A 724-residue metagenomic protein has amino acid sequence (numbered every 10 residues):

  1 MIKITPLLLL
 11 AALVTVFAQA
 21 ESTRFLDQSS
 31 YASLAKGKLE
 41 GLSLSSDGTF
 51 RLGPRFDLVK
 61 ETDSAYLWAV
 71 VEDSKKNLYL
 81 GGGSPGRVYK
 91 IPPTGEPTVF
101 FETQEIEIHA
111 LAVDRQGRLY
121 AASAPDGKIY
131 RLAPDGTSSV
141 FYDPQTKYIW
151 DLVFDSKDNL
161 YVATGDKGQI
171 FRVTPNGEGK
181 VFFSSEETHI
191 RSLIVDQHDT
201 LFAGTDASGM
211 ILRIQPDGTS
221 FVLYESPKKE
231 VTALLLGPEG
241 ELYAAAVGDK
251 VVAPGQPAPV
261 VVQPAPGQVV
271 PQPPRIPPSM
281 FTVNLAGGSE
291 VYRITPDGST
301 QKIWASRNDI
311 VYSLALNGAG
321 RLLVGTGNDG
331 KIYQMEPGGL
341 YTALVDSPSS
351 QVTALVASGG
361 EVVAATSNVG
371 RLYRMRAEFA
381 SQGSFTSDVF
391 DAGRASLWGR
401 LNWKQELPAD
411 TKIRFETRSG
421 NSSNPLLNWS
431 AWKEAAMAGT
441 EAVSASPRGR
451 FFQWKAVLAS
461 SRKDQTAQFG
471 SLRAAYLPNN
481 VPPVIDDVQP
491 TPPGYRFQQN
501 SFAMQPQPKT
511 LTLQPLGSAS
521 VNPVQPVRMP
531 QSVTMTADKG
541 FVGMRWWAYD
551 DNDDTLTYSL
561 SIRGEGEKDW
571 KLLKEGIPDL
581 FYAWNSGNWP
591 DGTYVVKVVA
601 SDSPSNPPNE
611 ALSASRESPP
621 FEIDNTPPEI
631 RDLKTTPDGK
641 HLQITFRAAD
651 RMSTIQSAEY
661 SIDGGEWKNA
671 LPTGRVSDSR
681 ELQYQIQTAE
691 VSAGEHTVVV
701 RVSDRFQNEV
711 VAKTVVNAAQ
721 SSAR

Functional and structural regions predicted by a protein language model:
T23-R55, Y130, F171, L212 (+1 more regions): Blade/loop signatures of beta-propeller domains
V59-D63, F100-Q104, F141-Q145, F182-E186 (+3 more regions): Surface loop/turn motifs at the tips and blade-to-blade linkers of beta-strand repeat domains
E72-K75, V113-Q116, F154-K157, V195-H198 (+3 more regions): Residue-level detector of Asp-centered blade-edge/turn motifs that repeat once per structural unit in beta-propeller
N77-L80, R118-A121, N159-V162, T200-A203 (+4 more regions): Conserved beta-propeller blade signature
S84, P125, D166, A207 (+4 more regions): Residue-level signature of beta-propeller blades and closely related beta-rich strand-turn architectures in secreted
E378-Q489, P493-V524, R528-T534, T557-G576 (+3 more regions): Non-cytosolic beta-sandwich-type ligand-binding/adhesion modules
W454-A456, Y594, V598, H696 (+1 more regions): Hydrophobic/tyrosine-rich beta-strand signature of extracellular beta-sandwich/beta-rich modules, prominently
L472-P482, T491-Y495, N585, L612-P628 (+1 more regions): Flexible, low-complexity linkers/stalks enriched in Thr/Pro that connect modular domains
